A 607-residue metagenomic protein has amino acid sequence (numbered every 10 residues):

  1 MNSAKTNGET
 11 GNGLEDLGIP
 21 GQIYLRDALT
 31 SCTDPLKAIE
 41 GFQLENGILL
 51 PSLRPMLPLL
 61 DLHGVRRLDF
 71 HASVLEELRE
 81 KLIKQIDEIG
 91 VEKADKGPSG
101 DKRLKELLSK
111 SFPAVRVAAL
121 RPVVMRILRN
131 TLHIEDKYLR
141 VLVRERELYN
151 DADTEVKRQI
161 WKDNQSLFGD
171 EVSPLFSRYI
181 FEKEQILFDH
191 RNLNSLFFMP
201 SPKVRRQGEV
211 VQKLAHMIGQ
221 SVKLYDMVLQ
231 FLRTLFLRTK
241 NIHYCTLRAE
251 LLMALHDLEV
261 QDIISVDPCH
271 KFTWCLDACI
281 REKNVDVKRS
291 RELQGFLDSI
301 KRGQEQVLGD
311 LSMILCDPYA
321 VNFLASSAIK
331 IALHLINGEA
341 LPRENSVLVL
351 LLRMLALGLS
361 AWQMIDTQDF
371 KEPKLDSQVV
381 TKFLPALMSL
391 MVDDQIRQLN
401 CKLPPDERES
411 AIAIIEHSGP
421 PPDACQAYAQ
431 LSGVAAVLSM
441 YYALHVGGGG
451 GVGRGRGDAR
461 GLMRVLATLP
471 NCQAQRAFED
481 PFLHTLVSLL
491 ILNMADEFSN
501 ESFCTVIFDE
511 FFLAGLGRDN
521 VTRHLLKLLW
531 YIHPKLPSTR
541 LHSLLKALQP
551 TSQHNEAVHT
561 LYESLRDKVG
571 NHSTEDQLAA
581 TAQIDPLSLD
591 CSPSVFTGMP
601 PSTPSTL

Functional and structural regions predicted by a protein language model:
M1-F112, R116-L607: Very long, low-complexity or repeat-rich scaffold/adaptor subunits of large eukaryotic multiprotein assemblies
